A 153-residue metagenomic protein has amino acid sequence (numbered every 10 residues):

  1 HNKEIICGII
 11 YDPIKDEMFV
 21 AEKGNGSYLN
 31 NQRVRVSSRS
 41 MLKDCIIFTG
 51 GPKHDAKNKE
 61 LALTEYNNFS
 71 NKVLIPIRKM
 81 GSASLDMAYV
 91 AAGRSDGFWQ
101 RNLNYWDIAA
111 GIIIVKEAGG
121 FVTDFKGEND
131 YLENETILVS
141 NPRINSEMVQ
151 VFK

Functional and structural regions predicted by a protein language model:
H1-Y28: DPxDG-like acidic metal-binding loop motif
R35-K153: An extended, acidic
